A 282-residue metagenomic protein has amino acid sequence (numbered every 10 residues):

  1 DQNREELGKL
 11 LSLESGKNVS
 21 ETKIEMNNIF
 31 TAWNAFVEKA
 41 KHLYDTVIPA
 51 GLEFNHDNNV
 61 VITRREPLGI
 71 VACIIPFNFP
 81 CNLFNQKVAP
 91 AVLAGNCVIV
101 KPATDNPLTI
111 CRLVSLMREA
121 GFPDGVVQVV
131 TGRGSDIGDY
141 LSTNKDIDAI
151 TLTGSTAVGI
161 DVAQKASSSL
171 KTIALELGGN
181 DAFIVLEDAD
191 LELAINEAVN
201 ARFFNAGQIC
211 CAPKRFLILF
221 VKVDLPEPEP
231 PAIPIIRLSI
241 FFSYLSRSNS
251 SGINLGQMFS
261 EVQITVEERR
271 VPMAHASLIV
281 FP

Functional and structural regions predicted by a protein language model:
D1-V88, F122: N-terminal Rossmann NAD(P)-binding subdomain characteristic of aldehyde/semialdehyde dehydrogenases
L11, G95, V127, I150 (+2 more regions): Residue-level signal for inorganic ion chemistry
V60-V61, V129-T151: A structured beta-alpha segment of the ubiquitous adenosine-cofactor-binding alpha/beta core
F84-G138: PLP-dependent aminotransferase-like
I110-E119, G134-K145, A157-S168, I184-D188: Active-site pre-lysine segment of PLP-dependent enzymes
A157-F220: ALDH superfamily catalytic-core signature
I236-N254, F259-S260, R269-R270, A274-S277 (+1 more regions): Low-acidity, Ser/Thr- and Arg-rich intrinsically disordered low-complexity segments
